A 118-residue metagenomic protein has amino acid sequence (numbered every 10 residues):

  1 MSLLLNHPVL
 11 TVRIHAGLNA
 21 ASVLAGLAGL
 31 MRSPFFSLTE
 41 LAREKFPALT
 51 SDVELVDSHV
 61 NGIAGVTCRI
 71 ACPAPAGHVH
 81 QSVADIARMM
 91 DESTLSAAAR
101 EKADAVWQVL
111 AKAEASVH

Functional and structural regions predicted by a protein language model:
M1-T11, V109-H118: Short, hydrophobic/aliphatic alpha-helical segments
S2-D52: N-terminal phosphate-binding or glycine-rich loops at protein starts, especially the Walker A/P-loop of NTPases
L30-H118: Glycine-rich nucleotide/cofactor/substrate-binding loop typically near the N-terminus or early in the first domain
